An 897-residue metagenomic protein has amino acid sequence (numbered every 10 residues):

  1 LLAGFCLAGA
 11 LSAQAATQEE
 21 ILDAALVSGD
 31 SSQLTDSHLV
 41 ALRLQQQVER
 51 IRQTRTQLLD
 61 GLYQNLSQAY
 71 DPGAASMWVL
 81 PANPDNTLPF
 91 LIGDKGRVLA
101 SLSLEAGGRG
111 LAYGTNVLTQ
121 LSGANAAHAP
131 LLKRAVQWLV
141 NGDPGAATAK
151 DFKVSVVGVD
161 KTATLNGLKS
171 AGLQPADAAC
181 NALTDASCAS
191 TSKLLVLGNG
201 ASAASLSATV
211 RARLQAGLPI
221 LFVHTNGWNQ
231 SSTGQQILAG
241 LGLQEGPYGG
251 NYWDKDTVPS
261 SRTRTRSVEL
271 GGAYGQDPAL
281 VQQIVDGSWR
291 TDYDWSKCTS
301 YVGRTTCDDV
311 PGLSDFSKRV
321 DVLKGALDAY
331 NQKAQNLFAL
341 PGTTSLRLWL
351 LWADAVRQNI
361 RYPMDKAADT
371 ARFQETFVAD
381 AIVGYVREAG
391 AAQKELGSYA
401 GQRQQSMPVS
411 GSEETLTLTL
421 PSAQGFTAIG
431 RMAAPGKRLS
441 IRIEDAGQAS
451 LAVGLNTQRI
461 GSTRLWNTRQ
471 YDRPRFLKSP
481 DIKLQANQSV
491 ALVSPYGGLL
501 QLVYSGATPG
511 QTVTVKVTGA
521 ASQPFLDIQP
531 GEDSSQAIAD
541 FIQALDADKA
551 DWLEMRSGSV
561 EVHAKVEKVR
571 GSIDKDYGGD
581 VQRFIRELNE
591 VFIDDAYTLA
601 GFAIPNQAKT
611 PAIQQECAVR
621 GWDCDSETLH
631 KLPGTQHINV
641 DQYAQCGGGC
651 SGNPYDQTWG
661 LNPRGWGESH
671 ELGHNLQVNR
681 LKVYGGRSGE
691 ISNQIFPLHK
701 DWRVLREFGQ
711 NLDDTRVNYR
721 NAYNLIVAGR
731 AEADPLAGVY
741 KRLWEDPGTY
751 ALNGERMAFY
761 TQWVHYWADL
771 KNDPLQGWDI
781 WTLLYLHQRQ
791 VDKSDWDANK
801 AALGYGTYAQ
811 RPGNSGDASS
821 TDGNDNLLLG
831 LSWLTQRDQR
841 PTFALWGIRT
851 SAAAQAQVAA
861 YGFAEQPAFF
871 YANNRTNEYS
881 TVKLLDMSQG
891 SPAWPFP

Functional and structural regions predicted by a protein language model:
Q18-G107, L121-S122, A163-L173, N181 (+2 more regions): Catalytic beta-strand/loop cores that center a nucleophilic Ser/Cys/Thr and support acyl-enzyme chemistry
S103-V117, A129-W138, A146-S155, S187-S232: Short alpha-beta junction capping motif
G250-A392, D551-G571, G579: Activation corresponds to long, low-complexity, non-globular regions
A273-Y293, T299, D308-G312, V562 (+1 more regions): Active-site-proximal alpha-helical
S314, R347-L350, Q358, Y362-Q404 (+2 more regions): Beta/coil-rich, acidic/histidine-enriched accessory regions frequently appended to metallopeptidases
D380-F525: Beta-strand-enriched, solvent-exposed domains that form extended recognition/catalytic surfaces
G498-L499, S505-G558: Exposed low-complexity, polar/acidic, P/S/T/G-rich flexible segments that act as propeptides, protease-susceptible
F541-D769: Catalytic cores of extracellular degradative/oxidative enzymes
